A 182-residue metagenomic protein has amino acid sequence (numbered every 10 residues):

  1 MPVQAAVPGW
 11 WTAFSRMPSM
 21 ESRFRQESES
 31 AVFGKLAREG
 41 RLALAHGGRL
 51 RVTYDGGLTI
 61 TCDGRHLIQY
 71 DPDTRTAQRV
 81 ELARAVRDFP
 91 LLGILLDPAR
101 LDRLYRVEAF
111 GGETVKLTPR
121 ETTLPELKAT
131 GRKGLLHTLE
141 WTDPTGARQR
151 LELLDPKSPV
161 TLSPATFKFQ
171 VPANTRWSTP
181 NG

Functional and structural regions predicted by a protein language model:
M1-L36, A45-G47, V160, V171-G182: N-terminal leader/targeting segments and the immediate start of mature chains
M17-S19, A37-E39, G47, D55 (+5 more regions): Extracytoplasmic
R23, T53, Y70, K116-T118 (+1 more regions): Beta-strand residues in well-ordered beta-sheet regions across diverse protein folds
A31, G57-T59, T76, T123-E126 (+1 more regions): Short beta-strands and strand-coil junctions in structured, solvent-facing domains, enriched
V32, D73-R75, T145: Solvent-exposed strand-loop boundary residues in beta-sheet-rich modules
R41-F89, Q149-R150: An acidic-aromatic
T74-E113: Flexible, surface-exposed loop/linker segments and immediately adjacent secondary-structure boundaries
L104-G182: Gly/Pro-enriched, hydrophobic low-complexity segments that function as extracytoplasmic propeptides/linkers
